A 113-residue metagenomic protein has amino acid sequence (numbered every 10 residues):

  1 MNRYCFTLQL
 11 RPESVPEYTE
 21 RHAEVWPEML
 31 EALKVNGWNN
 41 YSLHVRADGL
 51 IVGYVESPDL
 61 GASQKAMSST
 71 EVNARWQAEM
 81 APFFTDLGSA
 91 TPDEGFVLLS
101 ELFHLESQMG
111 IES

Functional and structural regions predicted by a protein language model:
Y4-Q9: Active-site-flanking beta-strand signature of metal-NTP-handling nucleotidyl enzymes and homologous cyclase-like
S14-N39: Short amphipathic alpha-helical segments
V15, V52, A62-Q64: Intrinsically disordered, low-complexity acidic/polar segments
L30-V52, E56-P58: Short, glycine- and small/hydrophobic-rich beta-strand elements in well-ordered beta-sheets
A32, N36, S57-G95: An amphipathic, aromatic/His-enriched active-site/gating alpha helix that lines ligand/cofactor pockets
V45-R46, A78-S113: Glycine-rich beta-strand-turn "strand-cap" elements at beta-sheet edges
